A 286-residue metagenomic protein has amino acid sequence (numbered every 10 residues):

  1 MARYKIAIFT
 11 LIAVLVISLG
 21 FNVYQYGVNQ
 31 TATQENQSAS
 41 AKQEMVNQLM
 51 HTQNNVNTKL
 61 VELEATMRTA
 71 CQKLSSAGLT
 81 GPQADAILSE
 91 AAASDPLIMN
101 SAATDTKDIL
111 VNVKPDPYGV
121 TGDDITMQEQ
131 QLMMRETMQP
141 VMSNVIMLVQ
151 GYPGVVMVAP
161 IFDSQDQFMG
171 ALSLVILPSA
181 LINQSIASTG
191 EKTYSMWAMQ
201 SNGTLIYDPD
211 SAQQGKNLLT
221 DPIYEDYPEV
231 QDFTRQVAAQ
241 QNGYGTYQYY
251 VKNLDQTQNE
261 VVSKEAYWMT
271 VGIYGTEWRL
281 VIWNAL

Functional and structural regions predicted by a protein language model:
A2-V16: N-terminal signal-anchor/signal peptide hydrophobic helix marking the start of the first transmembrane segment
A7, L19-T80, K264, I273 (+2 more regions): Juxtamembrane extracytoplasmic/periplasmic/luminal helical "stalk" adjacent to the first N-terminal
E62-R68, E90-V111, Q139-P140, I186-S211 (+1 more regions): Short N-terminal helix-loop-first-beta-strand/juxtamembrane motif that initiates sensory/input modules
P82, S89-Y152, L205-P228: Extracellular/periplasmic ligand-sensing ectodomains of membrane signal-transduction proteins
N100, V158, E265: Short hydrophobic/aromatic beta-strand element in the GNAT-like acyltransferase core that lines or flanks the acyl-donor
V113-S188, G245-Q258: Extracytoplasmic/periplasmic ligand-binding sensor regions of membrane-associated signaling proteins
M169-G170, Y194, T276-L280: Short beta-strand edge/capping elements of PAS-family sensory modules
E225-L286: Extracellular/periplasmic juxtamembrane segments that couple receptor/chemosensory ectodomains to their
